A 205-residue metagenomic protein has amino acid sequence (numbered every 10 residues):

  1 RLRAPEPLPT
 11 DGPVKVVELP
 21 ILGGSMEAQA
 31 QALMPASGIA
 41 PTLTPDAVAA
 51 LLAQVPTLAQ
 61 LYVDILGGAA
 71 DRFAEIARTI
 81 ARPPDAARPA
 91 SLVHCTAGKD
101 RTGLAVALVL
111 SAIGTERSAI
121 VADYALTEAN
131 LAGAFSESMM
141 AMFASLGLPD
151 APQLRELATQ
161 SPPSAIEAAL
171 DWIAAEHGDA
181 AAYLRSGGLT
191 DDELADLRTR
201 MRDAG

Functional and structural regions predicted by a protein language model:
R1-L92, L104-G205: Cys-dependent protein tyrosine phosphatase-like superfamily
A97, R101-T102: Ser/Thr-glycine-rich phosphate-binding loops at phosphate-binding pockets of nucleotides, nucleotide cofactors
